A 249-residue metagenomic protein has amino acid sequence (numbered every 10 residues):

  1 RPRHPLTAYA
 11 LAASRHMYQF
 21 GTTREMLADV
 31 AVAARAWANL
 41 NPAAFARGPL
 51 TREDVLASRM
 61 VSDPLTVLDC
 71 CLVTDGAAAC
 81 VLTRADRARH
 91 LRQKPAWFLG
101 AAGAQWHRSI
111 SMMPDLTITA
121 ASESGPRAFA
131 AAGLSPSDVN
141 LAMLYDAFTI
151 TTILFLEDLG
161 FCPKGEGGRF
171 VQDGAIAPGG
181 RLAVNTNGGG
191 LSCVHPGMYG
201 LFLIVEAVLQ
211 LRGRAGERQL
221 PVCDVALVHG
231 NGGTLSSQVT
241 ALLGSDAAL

Functional and structural regions predicted by a protein language model:
R1-F20: Flexible glycine-/small-residue-enriched beta->alpha junction loops that bind anionic phosphate/pyrophosphate groups
H16-G21, G125-D138: Phosphate/pyrophosphate-binding loops at sites that engage ATP/ADP/AMP, CoA/4′-phosphopantetheine, polyphosphate
E25-M26, S135-N140, P163-K164: Short acidic capping loops at alpha-helix termini that bridge into adjacent secondary structure
D29, M60-E123, R127, D173-N187 (+5 more regions): Condensing-enzyme catalytic core mediating Claisen C-C bond formation in acyl metabolism
A34-F45, W106-S111, T149-L154, G197-L201 (+1 more regions): Acyl-CoA/ACP chain-elongation machinery
A79, A120, S124-A132, T151-L159 (+3 more regions): Stable alpha-helical structural segments in soluble proteins, enriched in small hydrophobic residues
I110-P114, D146-R169, G180, H195-G197 (+1 more regions): Short glycine/threonine-rich loop-to-helix capping motif typified by GTGT followed within a few residues by an Asp-Pro
